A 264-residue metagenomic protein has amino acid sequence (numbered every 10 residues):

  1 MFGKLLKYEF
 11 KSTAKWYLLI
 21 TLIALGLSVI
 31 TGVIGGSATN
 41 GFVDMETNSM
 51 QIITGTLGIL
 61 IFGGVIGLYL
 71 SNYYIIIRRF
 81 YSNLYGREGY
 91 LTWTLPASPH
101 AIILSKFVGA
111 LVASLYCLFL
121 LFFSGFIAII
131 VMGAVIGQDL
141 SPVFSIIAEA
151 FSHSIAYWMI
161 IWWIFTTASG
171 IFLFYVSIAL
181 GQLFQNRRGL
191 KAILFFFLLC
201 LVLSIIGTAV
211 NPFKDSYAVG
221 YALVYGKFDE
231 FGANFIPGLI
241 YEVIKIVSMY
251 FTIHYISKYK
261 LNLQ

Functional and structural regions predicted by a protein language model:
M1-G89, P99-Q264: Hydrophobic alpha-helical transmembrane segments of membrane proteins
